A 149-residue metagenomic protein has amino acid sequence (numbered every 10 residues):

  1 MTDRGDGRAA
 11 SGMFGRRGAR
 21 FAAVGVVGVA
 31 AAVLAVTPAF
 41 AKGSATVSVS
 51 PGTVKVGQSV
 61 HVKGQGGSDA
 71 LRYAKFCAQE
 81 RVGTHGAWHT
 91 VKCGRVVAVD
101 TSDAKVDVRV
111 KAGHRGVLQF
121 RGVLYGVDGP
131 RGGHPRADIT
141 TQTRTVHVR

Functional and structural regions predicted by a protein language model:
T2-R149: Low-complexity, Ser/Thr/Pro-rich intrinsically disordered linker/stalk segments at domain junctions
